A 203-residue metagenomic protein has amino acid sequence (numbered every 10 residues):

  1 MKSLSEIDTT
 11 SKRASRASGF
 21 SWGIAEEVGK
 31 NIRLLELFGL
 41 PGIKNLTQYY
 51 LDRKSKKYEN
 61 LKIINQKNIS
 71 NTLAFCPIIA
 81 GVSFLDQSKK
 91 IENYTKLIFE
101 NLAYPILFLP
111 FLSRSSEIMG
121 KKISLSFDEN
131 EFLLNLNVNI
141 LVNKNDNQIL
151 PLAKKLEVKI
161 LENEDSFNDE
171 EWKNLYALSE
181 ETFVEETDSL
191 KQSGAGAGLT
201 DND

Functional and structural regions predicted by a protein language model:
M1, G19-F20, G39, G120 (+2 more regions): Glycine-centered secondary-structure boundary/capping sites
M1, K90-Y94, Y104-S115, F183-N202: Long hydrophobic alpha-helices with heptad-repeat/coiled-coil character
M1-Q66: Long alpha-helical, hydrophobic tracts
L4, E26, I32, G81-S88 (+2 more regions): Aromatic-enriched hydrophobic runs in primary sequence
A14-A17, A25, A74, A80 (+4 more regions): A sequence-composition feature that detects small, non-aromatic residues
I43, Q48-N139: A glycine-rich, acidic short-motif signal
N143-D203: Extended, charged low-complexity segments that frequently continue into or abut oligomerization scaffolds
